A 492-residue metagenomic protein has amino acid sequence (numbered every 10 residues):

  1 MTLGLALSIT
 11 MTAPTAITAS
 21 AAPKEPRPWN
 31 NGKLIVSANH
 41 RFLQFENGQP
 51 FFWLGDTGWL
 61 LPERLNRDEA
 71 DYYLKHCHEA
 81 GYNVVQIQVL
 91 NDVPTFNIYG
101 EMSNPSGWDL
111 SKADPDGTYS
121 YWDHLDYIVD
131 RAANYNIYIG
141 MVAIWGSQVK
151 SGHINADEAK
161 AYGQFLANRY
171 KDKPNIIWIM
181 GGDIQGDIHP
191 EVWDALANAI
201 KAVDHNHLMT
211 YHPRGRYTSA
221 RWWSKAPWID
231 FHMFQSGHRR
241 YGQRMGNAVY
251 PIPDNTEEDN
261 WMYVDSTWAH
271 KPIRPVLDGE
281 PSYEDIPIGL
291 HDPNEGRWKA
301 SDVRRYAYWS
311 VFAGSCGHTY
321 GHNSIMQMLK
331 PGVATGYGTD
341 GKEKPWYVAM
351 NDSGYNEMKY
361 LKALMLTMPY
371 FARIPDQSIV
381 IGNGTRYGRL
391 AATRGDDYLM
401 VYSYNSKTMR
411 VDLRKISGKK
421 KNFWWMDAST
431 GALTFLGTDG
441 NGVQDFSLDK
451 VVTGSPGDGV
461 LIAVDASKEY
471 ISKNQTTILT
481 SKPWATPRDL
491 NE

Functional and structural regions predicted by a protein language model:
T2-T12: Bacterial N-terminal signal peptides
T18-A21: Boundary at the C-terminal end of the N-terminal hydrophobic targeting segment
K24-P28, Q49, P272-V276, Y283-I286 (+2 more regions): Aromatic- and carboxylate-lined catalytic core of secreted/periplasmic carbohydrate-active enzymes
E25-Q243, Y250-D259: Active-site mouth of glycoside hydrolases
W178, G182, G279, M426: Active-site flanking residues adjacent to catalytic metal/cofactor-binding acidic residues
H205, A226-K330: Catalytic-core region of carbohydrate-active enzymes that cleave or remodel glycosidic bonds
Q444-F446: Short strand-edge motifs at loop-to-beta-strand transitions and within beta-strands of extracellular beta-rich domains
